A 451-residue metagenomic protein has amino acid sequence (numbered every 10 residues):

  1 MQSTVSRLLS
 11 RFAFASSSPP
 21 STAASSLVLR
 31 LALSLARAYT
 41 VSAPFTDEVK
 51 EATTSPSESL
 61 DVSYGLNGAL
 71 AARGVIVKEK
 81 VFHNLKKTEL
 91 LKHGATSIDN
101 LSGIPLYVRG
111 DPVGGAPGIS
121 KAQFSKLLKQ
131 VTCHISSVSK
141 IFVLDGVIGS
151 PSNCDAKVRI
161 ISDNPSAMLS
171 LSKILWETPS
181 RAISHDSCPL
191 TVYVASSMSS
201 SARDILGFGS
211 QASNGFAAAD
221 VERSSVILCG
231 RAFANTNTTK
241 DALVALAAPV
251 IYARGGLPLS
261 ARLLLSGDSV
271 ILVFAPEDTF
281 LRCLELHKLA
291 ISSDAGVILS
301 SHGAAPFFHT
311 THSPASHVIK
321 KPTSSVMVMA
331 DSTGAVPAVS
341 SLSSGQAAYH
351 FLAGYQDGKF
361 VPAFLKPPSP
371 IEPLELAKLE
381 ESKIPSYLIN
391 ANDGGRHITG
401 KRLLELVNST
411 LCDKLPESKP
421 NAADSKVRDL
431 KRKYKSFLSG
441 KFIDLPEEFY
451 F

Functional and structural regions predicted by a protein language model:
M1-T54: N-terminal mitochondrial targeting presequence
V41-A116, K121-Q130, H134-S139, S150-I160 (+3 more regions): Conserved NTP phosphate-binding and transfer environment spanning the P-loop NTPase/kinase superfamily
Q130-A212, F216: N-terminal entrance/gating region of PLP-dependent enzymes' catalytic architecture
S196-A253, P258: Charged, amphipathic alpha-helical linker segments immediately N-terminal to NTP-binding catalytic cores
A219-V221, G256, L265-S266, A290-I291 (+1 more regions): Solvent-exposed alpha-helices and their adjacent loops that cap or buttress functional pockets in soluble metabolic
L259-S269, P370-P373: Gly/Pro-rich turn-and-neighbor structural signature
L265-S301: Glycine-rich phosphate-binding P-loop
A295-H317, K321: Conserved nucleotide-state-sensing and coupling region of NTP-binding domains
